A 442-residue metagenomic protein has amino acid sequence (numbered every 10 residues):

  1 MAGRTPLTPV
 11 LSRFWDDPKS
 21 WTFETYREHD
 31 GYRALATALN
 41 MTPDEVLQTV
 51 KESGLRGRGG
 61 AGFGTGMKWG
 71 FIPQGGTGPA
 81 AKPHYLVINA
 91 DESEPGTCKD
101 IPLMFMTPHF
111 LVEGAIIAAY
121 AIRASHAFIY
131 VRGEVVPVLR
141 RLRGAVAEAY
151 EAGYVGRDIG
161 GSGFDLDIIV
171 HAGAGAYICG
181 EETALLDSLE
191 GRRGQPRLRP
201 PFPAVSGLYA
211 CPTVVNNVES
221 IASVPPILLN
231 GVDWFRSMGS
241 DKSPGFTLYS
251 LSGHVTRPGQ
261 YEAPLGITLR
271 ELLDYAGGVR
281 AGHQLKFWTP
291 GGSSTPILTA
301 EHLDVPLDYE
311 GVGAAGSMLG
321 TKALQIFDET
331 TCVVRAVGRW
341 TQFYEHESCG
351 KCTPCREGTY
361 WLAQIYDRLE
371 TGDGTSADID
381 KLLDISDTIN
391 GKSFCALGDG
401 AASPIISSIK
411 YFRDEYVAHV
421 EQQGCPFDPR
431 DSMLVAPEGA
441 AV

Functional and structural regions predicted by a protein language model:
M1-R193: Iron-sulfur-cluster electron-transfer modules
R33-E52, G76, K82-H84, A90 (+6 more regions): Ferredoxin-type iron-sulfur electron-transfer modules in oxidoreductases and energy-metabolism complexes
A36-P79, S237, S250, E262-A263 (+2 more regions): Accessory "access/gating" subregions that flank catalytic or transport cores
T65, S93-G96, E134-L139, A176-C179 (+10 more regions): Flexible loop/turn segments at secondary-structure boundaries
F110-G114, T247, A336-R339: Well-ordered alpha-helical segments embedded in enzymatic catalytic cores
G114-A118, L265-G282: Short amphipathic, charge-patterned alpha-helical segments
L139-L265, G277: Hydrophobic alpha-helical positions that pack around
I267, V279-R280, W288-S294, F343 (+2 more regions): Active/binding-pocket-proximal capping segment
